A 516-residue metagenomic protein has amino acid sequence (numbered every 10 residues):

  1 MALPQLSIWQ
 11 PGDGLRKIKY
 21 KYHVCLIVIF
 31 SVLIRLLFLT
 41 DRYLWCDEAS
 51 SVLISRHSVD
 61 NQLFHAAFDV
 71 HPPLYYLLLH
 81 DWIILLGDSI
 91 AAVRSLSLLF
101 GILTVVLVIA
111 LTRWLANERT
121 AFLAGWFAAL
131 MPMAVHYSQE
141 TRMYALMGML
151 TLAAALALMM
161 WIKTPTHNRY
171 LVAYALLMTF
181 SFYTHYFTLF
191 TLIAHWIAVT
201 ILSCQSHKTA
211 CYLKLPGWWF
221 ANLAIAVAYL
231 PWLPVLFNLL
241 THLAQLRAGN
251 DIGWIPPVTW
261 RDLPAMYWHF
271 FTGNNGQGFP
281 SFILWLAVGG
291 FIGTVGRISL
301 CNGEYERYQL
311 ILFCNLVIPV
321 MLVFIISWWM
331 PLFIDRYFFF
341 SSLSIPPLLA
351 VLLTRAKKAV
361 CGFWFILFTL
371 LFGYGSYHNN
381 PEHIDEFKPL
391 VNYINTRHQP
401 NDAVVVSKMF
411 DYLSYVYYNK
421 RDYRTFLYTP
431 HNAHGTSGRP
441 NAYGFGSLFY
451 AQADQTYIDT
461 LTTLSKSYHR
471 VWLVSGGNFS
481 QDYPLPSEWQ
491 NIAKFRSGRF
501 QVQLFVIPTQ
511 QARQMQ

Functional and structural regions predicted by a protein language model:
L3, I8, Y22-Q511: Membrane-proximal helix-loop-helix interfaces that form the catalytic/acceptor-binding platform of multi-pass membrane
I18-Y20: Bacterial N-terminal signal peptides that target proteins for export
R513-Q516: Short, charged, solvent-exposed linker or helix-capping segments at domain edges/interfaces that act as flexible hinges
